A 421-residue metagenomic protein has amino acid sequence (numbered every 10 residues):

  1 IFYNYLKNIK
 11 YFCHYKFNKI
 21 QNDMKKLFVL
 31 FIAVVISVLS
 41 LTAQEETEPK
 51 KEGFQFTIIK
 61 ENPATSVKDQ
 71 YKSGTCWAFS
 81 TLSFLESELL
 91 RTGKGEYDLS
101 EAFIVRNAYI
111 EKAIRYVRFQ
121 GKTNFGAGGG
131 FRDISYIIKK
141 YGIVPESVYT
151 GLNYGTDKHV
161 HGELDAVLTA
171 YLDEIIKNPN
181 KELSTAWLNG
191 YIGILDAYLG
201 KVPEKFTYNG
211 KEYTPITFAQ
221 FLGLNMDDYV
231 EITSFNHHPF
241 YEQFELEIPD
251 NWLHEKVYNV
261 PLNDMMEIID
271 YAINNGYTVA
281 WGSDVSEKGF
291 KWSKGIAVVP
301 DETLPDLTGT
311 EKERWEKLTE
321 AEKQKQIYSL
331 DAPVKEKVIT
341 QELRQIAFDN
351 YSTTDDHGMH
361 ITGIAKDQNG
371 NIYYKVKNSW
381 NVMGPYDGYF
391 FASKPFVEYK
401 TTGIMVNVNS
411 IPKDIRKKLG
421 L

Functional and structural regions predicted by a protein language model:
I1, R91, I364-A365: Short regulatory "switch" loops immediately downstream of catalytic or recognition motifs within protein catalytic
I1-E46: Bacterial Sec-dependent N-terminal signal peptides
V29-L30, I36, D69, F131 (+1 more regions): A broadly tuned, weak detector of single residues within folded domains
S40-L41, S73, S135, G358: A generic alpha-helix preference that emphasizes hydrophobic side chains
L41-T42, K158, V298: Residue-level signature of transmembrane alpha-helix interfaces in integral membrane proteins
T42, E111, Q368: Residue-level detector of flexible, active-site-proximal loop/helix-junction positions within diverse enzyme catalytic
E46, N189-L421: Active-site signature of cysteine proteases
K51-P239, F244-G282, G384-Y386: Active-site nucleophile-adjacent alpha helix/oxyanion-hole segment immediately C-terminal to the catalytic cysteine
